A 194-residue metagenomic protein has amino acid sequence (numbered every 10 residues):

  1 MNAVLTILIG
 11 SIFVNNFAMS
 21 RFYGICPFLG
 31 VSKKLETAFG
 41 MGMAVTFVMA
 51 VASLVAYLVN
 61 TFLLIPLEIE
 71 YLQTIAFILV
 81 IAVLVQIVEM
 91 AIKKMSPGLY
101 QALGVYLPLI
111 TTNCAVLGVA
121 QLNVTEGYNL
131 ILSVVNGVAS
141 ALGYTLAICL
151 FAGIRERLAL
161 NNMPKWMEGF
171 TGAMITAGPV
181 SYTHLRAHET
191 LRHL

Functional and structural regions predicted by a protein language model:
T6-A18, E70-I81, N136-A147: Structural signature of hydrophobic alpha-helical transmembrane segments
F22-G30, E89-M95, Y106-L107, C114-G127: Generic transmembrane alpha-helix signature in multi-pass membrane proteins, especially transporters/channels
G24-E36, V85-L99, F151-N161: C-terminal ends of transmembrane helices
F39-V45, I75-A76, L99-L109, M167-T171: Cytoplasmic-side transmembrane-helix entry/capping segments in multi-pass membrane proteins
T46-S53, G104-G118, G172-S181: Small-residue-rich segments of transmembrane alpha-helices in multi-pass membrane proteins, especially helix faces
F62-G104: Ordered, amphipathic secondary-structure segments that act as subunit-interaction surfaces in large macromolecular
R157-M174: Interfacial loop-to-transmembrane junctions
T183-T190: Conserved small/polar residues in nucleotide/adenosyl-binding loops
